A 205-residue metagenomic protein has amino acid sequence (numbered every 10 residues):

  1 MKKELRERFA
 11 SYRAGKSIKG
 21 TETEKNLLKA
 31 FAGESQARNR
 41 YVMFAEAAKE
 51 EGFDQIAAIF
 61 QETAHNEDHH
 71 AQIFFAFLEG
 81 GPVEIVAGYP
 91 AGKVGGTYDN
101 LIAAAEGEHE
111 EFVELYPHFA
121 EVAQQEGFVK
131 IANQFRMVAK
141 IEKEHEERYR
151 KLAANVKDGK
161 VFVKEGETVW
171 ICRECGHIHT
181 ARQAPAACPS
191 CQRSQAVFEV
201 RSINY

Functional and structural regions predicted by a protein language model:
K2-Y205: Non-heme di-metal
